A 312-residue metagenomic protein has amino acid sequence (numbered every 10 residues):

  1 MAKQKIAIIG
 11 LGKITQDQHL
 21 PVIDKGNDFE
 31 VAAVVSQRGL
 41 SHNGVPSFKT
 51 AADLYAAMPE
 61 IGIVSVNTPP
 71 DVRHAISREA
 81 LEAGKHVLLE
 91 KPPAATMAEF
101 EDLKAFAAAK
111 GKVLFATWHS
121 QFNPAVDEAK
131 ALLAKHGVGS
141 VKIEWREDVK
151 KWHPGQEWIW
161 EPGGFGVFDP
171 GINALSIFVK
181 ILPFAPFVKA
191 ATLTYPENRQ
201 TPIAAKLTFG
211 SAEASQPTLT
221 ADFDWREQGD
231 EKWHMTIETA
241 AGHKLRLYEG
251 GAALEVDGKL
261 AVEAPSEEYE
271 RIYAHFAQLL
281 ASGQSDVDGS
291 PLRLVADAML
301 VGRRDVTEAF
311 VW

Functional and structural regions predicted by a protein language model:
M1-G44, W312: N-terminal Rossmann-like dinucleotide-binding module
I14, R246-L247, A261-A274, V287: Active-site loop of classical SDR/Rossmann-like NAD(P)-dependent oxidoreductases, centered on the catalytic Tyr-X3-Lys
V45-K104: Beta-loop-alpha module in the N-terminal Rossmann-like domain of NAD(P)-dependent dehydrogenases, especially those
D53, I63-V66, K112, A214 (+1 more regions): C-terminal helix-rich "cap/oligomerization" subdomain common to oxidoreductases
A83-K85, K110-K112, S215: A short helix->loop->beta-strand "cap" motif at the edges of active sites that frequently abuts
E101-H119, V138-V141: Rossmann-fold dehydrogenase core element
S120-V188: Predominantly a Rossmann-like dinucleotide-binding segment in NAD(P)-dependent oxidoreductases
L175-G251, A274-Q284, V301-G302: Contiguous beta-strand/loop segments that form the cofactor/metal-binding neighborhood of enzyme cores
